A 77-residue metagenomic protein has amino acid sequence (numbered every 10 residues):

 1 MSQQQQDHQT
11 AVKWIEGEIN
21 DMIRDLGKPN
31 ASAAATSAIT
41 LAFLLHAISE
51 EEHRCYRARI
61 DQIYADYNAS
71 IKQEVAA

Functional and structural regions predicted by a protein language model:
M1-A77: Acidic, Ser/Pro/Thr-rich low-complexity regulatory regions and the short amphipathic helical interaction modules they
